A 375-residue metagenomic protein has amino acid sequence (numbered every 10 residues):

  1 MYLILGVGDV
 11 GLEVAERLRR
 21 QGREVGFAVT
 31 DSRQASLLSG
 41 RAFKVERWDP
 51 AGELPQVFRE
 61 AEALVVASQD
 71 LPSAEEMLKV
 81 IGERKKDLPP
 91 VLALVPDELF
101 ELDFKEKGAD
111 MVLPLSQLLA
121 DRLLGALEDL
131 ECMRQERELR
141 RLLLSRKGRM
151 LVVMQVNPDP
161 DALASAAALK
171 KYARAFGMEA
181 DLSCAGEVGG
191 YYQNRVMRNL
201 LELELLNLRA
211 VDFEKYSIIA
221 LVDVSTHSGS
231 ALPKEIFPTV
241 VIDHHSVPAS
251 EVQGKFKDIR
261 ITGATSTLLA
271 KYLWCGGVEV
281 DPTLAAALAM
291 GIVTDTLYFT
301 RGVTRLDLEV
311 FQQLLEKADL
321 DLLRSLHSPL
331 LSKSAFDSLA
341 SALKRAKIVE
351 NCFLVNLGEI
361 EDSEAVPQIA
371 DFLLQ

Functional and structural regions predicted by a protein language model:
M1-D129, F256: Cytosolic regulatory regions of ion transport systems
Y2-G8, L64-L71, V152-L163, G358-S363: Short, glycine-rich nucleotide/cofactor-binding loops
L3-L5, L151, I218-A220, V240 (+1 more regions): Conserved beta-strand elements of the Class I
G11-V14, P72-M77, P160-A166, Y191 (+1 more regions): Short glycine/serine/threonine-rich phosphate/pyrophosphate-binding segments that cradle anionic phosphate groups
G26-T30, L92-V95, E179-E187, V241-I242: Short internal beta-strands
D97, L119-E128, A168, H244-Q312: Short alpha-helices
Q135-N157, A164-R195, N199, R209-Y216 (+1 more regions): Hydrophobic helix-and-loop "lid/oligomerization" segment in the mid-to-C-terminal part of catalytic domains
V196-N199, L203-K255: Active-site cofactor/cluster-binding pocket
